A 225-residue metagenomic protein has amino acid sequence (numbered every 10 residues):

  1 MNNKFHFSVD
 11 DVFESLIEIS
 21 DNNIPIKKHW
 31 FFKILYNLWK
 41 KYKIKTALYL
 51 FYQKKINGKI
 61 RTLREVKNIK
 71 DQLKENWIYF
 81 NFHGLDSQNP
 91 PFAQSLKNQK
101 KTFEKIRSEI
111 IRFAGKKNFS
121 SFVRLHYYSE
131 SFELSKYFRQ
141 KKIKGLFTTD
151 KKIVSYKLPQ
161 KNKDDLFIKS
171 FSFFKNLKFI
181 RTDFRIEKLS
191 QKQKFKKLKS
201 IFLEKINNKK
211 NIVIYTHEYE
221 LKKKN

Functional and structural regions predicted by a protein language model:
M1, N207-N225: C-terminal domain-boundary segment and adjacent tail
M1-Q72, F119, I214: Active-site beta->alpha N-cap acidic-glycine motif
D11-E18, D86-N89, L221: Conserved radical SAM core fold
I17-S20, G58-R61, P91-Q94, S131-R139 (+2 more regions): A short acidic (Asp/Glu
N22-Y36, K59-I69, K97-E109, K192-I201 (+1 more regions): Well-ordered, non-membrane alpha-helical segments in soluble/globular domains
K33-I44, K59-H83, R139, K169-S172 (+1 more regions): Acidic (Asp/Glu)-rich catalytic clusters
A47-E133, K210-E218: Metal-dependent polysaccharide deacetylase catalytic core of the NodB/CE4 family, i.e., the active-site-bearing domain
N57-G58, K117-I212: Active-site-adjacent pocket scaffolds in enzyme catalytic domains
